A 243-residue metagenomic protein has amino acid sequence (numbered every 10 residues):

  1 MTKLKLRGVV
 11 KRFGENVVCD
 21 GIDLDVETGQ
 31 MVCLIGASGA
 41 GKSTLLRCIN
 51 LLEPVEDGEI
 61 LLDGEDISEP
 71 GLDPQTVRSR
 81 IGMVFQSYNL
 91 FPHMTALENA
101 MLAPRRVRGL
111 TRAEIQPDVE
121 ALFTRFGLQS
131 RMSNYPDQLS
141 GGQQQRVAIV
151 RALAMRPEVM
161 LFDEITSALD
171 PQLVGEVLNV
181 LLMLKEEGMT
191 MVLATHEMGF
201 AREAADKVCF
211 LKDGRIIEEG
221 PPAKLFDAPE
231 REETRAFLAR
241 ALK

Functional and structural regions predicted by a protein language model:
M1-T2, K243: Absolute protein N-terminus
T2-L4, V10-P222: ABC family nucleotide-binding domain
K212, E219, A223-K243: C-terminal boundary and immediately downstream tail of ABC-type ATPase nucleotide-binding domains
